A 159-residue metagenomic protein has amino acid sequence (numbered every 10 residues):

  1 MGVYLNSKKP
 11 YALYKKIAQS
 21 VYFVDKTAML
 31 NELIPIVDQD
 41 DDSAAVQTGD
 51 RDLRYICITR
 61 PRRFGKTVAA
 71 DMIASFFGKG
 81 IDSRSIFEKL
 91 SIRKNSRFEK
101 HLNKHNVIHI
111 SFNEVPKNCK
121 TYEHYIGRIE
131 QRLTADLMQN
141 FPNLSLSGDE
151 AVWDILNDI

Functional and structural regions predicted by a protein language model:
M1-I159: Phosphate-binding site recognition
